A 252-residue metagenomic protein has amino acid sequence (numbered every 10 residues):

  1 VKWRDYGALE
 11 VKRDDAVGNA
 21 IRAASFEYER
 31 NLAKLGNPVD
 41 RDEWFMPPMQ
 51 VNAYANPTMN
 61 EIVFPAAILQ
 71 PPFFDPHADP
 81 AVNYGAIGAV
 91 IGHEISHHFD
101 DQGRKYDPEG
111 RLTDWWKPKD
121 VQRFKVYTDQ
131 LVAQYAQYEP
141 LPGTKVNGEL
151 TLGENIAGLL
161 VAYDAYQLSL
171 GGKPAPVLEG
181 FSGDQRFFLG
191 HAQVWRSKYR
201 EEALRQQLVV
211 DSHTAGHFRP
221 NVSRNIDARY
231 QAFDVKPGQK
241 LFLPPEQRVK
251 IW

Functional and structural regions predicted by a protein language model:
V1-W252: Intrinsically disordered, low-complexity linker/terminal regions across diverse proteins
